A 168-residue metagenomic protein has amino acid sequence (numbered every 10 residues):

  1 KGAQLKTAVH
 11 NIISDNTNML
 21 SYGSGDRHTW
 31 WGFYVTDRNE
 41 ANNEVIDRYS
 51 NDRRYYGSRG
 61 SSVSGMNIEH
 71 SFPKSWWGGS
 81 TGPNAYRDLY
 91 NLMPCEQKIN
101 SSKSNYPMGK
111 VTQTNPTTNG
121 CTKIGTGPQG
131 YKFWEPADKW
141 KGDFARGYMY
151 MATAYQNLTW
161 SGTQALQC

Functional and structural regions predicted by a protein language model:
K1-R54: N-terminal module-boundary/linker segments of secreted carbohydrate-active enzymes
S58-C168: Domain-level detector of nuclease and nuclease-like folds in predominantly extracellular/periplasmic contexts
